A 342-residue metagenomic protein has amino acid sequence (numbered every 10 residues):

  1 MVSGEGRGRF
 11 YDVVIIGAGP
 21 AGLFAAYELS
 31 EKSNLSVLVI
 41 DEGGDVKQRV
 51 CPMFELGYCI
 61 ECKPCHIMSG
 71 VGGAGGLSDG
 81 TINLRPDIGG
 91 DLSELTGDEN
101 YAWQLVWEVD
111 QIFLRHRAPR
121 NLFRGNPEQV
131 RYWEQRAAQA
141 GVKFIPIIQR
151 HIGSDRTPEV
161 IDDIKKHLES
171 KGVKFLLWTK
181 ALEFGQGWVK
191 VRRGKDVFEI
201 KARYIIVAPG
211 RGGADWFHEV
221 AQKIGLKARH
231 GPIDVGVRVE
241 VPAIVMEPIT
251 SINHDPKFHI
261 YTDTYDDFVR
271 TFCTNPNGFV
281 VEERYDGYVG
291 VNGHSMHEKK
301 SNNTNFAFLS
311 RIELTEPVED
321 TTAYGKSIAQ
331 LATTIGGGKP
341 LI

Functional and structural regions predicted by a protein language model:
V2-R85, P127-I342: Residues forming the flavin
E61-R115: Redox-cofactor-proximal catalytic regions of oxidoreductases
P119-R120: Compact, glycine/acidic-enriched structural inserts
